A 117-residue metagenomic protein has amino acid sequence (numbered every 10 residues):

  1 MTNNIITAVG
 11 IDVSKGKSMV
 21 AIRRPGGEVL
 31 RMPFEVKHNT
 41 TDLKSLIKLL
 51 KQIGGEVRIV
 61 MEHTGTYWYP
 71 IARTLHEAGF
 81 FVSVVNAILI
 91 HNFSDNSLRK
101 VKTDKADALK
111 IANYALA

Functional and structural regions predicted by a protein language model:
M1-A117: Phosphate- and other anionic-substrate recognition elements at nucleic-acid/protein interfaces
